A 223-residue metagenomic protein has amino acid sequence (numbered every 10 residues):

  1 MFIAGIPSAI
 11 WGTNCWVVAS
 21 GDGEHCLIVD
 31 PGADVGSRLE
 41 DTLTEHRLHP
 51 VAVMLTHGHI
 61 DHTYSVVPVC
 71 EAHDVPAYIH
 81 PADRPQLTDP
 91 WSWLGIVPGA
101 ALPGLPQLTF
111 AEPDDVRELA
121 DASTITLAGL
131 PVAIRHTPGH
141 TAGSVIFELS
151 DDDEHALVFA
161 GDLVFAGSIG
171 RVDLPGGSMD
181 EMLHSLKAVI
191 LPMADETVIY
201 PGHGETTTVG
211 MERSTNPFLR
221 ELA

Functional and structural regions predicted by a protein language model:
M1-H46, I146-F159: Conserved beta-strand hairpin/beta-sheet module of binuclear metal-dependent hydrolase folds, prominently
I6, V18, D121-L127: Short acidic-hydrophobic surface loop/beta-edge motif
I10-G12, L119, T141-G143: Short acidic/glycine-enriched loop/turn segments that link adjacent beta-strands
C26-V29, A52-L55, H136: Short catalytic-loop micro-motif centered on adjacent basic/acidic residues
L27, M54, A77, L157-F159 (+1 more regions): Residue-level marker for buried hydrophobic side chains located in beta-strands that build the well-ordered beta-sheet
D34, W93-G99, T124, L130-A223: Metallo-beta-lactamase
D34-S37, D41-T126, H155, S214-L222: Active-site HxH/HxHxD metal-binding segment of metal-dependent hydrolases
